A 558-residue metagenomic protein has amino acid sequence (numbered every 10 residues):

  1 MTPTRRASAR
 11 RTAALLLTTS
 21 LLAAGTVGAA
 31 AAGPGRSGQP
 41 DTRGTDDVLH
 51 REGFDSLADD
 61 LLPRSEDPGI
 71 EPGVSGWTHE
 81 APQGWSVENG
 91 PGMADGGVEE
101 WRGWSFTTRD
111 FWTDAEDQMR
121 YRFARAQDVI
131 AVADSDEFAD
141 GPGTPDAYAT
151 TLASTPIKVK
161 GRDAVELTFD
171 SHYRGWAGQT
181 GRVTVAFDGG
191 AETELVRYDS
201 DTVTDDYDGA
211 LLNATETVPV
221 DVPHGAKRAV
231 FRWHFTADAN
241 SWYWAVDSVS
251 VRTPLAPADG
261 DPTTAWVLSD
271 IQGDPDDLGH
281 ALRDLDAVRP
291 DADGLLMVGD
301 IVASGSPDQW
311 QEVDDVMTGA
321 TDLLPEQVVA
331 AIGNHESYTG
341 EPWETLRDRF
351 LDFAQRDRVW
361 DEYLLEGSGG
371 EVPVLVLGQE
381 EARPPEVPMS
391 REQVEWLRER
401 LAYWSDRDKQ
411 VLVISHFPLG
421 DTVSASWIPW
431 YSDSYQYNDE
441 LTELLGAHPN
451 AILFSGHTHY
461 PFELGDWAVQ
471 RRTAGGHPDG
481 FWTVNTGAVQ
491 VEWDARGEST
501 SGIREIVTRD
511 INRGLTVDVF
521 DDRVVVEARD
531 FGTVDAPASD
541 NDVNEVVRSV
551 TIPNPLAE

Functional and structural regions predicted by a protein language model:
M1-P34: Secretory targeting and sorting signals
G38-A256: Beta-sandwich/jellyroll recognition modules and their flexible linkers
T253-W310: N-terminal active-site segment of His-dependent metallophosphoesterases
A258-D259, I503-E558: A short C-terminal boundary segment appended to hydrolase-like catalytic domains
P262-Q272, E371-E381, L412-H416, F481-A488 (+1 more regions): Active-site-proximal beta-strand elements of phosphoester/diester hydrolases
V267-S269, L295-D300, V328-N334, V413-S415 (+2 more regions): Active-site neighborhood of phospho(di)ester-bond hydrolases with catalytic His/Asp-centered motifs
P307-R407, Q436-L441, G446-A447, Y460-F520 (+1 more regions): Extended active-site neighborhood of metal-dependent phosphoesterases/phosphodiesterases
W404-S424: Short acidic, glycine-rich surface-loop motifs adjacent to enzyme active sites
